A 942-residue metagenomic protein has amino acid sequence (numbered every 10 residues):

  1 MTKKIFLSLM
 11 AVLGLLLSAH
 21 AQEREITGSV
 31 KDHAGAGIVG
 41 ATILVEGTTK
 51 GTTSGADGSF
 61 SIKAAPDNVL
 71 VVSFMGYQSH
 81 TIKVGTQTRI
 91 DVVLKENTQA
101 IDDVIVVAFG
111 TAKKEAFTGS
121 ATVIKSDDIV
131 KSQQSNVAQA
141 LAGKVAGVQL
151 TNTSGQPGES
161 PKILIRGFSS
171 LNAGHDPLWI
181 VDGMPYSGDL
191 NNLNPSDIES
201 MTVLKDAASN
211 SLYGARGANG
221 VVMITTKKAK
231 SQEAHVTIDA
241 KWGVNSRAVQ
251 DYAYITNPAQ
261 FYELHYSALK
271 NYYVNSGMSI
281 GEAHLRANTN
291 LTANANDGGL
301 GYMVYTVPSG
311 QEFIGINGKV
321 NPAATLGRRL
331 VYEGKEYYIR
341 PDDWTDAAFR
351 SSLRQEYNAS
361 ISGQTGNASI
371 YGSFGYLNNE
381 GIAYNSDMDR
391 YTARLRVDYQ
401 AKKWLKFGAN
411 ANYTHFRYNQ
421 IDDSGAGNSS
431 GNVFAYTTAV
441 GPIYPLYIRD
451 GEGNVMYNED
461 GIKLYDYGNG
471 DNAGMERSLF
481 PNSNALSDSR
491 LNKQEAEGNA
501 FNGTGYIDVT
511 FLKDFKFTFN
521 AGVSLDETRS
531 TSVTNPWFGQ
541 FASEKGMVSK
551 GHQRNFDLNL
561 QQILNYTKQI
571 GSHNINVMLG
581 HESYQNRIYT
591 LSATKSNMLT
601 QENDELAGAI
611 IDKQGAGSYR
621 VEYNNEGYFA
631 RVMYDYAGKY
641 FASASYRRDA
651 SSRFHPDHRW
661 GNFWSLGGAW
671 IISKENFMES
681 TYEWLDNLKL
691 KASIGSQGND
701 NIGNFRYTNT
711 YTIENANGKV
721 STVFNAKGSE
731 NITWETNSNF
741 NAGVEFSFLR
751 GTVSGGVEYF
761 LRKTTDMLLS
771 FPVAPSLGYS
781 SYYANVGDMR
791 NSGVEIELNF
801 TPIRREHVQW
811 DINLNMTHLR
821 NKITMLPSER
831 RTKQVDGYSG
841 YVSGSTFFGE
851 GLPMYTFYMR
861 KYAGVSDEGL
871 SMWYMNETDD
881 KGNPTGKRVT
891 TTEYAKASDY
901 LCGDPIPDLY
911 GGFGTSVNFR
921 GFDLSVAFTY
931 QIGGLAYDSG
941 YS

Functional and structural regions predicted by a protein language model:
M1-R394, Y399-K402, K406-G408, T414 (+9 more regions): Short, small/polar-rich motifs associated with maturation and membrane association, primarily at protein termini
A34-A36, V45-G47, A64-A65, G363-N367 (+6 more regions): A generic beta-sheet turn/junction motif
K114-A116, L212-G214, Q232-E233, S246-V249 (+5 more regions): Switch/connector loops and helix/strand junctions flanking conserved nucleotide-binding motifs in nucleotide-processing
D128, N378-I382, A650-S652, P802-R804 (+2 more regions): A generic structural motif
I129-S132, F168, H175-D176, D182 (+7 more regions): Extracellular/periplasmic, surface-exposed regions of secreted and cell-surface proteins
D251, T256-A323, T414-G474, N586-T594 (+4 more regions): A surface-exposed, glycine/aromatic-enriched loop/edge motif typical of exported proteins
N294-A295, G299, M303-S362, S369-S373 (+7 more regions): Outer-membrane beta-barrel transmembrane strand signature
Y332, S651, D867, Q931-S942: Extracytoplasmic gating/loop element in the C-terminal half of outer-membrane beta-barrel translocons and assembly
